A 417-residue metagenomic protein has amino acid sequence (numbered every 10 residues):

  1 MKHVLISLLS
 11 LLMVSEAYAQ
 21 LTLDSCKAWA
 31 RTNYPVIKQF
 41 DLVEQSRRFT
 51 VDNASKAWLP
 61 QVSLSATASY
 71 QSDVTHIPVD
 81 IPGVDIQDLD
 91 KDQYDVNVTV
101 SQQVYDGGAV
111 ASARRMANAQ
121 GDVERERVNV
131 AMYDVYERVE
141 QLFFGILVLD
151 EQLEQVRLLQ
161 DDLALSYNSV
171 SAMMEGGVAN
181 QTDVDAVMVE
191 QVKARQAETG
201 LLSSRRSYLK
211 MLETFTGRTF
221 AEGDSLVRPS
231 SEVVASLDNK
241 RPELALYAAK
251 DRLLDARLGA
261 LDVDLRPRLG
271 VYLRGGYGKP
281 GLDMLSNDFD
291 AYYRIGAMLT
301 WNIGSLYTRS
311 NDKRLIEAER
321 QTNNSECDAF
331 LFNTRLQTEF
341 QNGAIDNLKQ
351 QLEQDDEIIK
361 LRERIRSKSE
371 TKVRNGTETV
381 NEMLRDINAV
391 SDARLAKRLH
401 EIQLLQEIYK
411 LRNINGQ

Functional and structural regions predicted by a protein language model:
V4-M13: Sec-dependent N-terminal signal peptides
L9, Y18-S63, V178-N180, E213-R257 (+3 more regions): Bacterial Sec-pathway N-terminal export signals of envelope proteins
L21, F49, Y133-A245, R252 (+4 more regions): Periplasmic alpha-helical coiled-coil/stalk elements that build and connect Gram-negative outer-membrane
K38, Q61-D80, D90, S101-V130 (+3 more regions): Small/polar (Gly/Ser/Thr/Ala-rich) solvent-exposed segments that form structured loops/beta-strands/short helices used
Q39-A54, A131, V135-E154, A172 (+4 more regions): Amphipathic alpha-helical coiled-coil segments
S69-H76, I81-P82, Q196-T199, S203 (+4 more regions): Outer-membrane beta-barrel domain signature
V84-Q87: Surface-exposed strand-loop-strand hairpins of Gram-negative outer-membrane beta-barrel proteins
N97-T99, F143, G296-M298, N342: Membrane-embedded beta-strand positions in outer-membrane beta-barrel channels/transporters
